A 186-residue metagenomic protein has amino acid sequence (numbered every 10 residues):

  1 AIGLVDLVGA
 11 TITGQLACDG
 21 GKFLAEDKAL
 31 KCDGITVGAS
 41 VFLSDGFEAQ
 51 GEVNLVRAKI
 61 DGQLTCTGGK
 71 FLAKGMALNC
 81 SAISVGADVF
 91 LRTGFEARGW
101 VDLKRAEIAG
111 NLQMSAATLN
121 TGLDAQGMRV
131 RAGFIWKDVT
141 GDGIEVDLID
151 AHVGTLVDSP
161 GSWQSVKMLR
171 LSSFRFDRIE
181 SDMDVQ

Functional and structural regions predicted by a protein language model:
A1-Q186: N-terminal leader/targeting and pre-domain segments
